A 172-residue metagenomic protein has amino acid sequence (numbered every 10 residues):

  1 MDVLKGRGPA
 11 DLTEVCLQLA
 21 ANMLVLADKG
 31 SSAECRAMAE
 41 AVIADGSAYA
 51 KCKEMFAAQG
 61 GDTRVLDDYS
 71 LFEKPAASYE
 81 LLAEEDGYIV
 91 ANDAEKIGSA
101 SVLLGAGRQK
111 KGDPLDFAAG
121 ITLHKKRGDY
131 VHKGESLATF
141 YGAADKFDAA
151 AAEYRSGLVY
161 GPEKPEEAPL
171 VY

Functional and structural regions predicted by a protein language model:
M1-Y172: Well-ordered secondary-structure scaffolds
